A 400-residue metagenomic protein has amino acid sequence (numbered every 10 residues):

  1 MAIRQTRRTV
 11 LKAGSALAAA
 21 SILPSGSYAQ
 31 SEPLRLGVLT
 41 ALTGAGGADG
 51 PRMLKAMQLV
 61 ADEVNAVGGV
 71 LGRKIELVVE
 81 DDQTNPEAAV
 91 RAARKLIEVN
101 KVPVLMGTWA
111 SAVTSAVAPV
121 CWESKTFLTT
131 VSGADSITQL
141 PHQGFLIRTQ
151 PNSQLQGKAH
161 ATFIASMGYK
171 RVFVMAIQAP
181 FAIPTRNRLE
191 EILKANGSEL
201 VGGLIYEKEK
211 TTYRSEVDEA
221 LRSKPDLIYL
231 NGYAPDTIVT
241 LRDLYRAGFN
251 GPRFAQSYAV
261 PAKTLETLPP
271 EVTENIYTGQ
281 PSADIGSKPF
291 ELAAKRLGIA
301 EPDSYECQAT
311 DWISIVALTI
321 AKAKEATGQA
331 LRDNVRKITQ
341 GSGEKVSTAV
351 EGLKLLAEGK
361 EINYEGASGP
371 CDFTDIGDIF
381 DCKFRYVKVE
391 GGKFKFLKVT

Functional and structural regions predicted by a protein language model:
A2-L17, L23-T400: Extracytosolic ligand-binding ectodomains
